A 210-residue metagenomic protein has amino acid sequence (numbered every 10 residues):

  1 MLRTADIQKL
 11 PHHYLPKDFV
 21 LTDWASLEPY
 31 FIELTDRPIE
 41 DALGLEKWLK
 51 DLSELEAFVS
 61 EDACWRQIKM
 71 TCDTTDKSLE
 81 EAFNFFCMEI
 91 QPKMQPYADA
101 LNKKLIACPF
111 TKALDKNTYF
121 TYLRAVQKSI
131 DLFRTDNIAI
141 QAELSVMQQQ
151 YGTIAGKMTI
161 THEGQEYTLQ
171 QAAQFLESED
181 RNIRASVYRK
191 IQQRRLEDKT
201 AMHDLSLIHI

Functional and structural regions predicted by a protein language model:
M1-L207: A well-structured
